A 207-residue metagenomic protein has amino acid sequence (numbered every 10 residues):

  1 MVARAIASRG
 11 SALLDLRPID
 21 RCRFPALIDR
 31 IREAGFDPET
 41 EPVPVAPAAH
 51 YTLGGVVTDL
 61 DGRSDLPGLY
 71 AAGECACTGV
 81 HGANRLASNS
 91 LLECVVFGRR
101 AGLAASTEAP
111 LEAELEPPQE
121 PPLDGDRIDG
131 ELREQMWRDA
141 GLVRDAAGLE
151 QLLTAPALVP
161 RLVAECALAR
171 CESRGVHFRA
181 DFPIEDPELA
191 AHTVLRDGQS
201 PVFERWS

Functional and structural regions predicted by a protein language model:
M1-P44, C94-V95, A104-P110: An anion/pyrophosphate-binding glycine-rich loop and adjacent beta-alpha core in soluble alpha-beta enzymes
A3-A5, H50-L53, V57-A71, C75-S207: Glycine- and aromatic-enriched mobile tails/lids
